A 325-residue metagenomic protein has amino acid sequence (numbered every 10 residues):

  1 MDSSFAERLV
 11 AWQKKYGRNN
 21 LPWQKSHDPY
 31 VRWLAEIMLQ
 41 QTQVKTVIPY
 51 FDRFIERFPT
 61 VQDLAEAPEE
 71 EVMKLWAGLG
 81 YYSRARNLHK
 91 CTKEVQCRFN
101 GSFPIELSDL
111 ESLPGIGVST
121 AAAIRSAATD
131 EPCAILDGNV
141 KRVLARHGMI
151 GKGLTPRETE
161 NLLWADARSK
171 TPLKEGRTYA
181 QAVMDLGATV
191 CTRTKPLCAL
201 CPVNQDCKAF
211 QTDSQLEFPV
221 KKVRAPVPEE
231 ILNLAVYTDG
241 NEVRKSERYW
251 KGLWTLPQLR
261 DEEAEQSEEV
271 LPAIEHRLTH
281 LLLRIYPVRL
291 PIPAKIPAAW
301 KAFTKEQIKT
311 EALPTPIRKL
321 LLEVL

Functional and structural regions predicted by a protein language model:
M1-N19, Q24-K25, A188-L325: Intrinsically disordered, low-complexity, charged terminal extensions of DNA damage-control enzymes
D2-L197, V203-T212, L216: Catalytic cores of DNA base-excision repair glycosylases
